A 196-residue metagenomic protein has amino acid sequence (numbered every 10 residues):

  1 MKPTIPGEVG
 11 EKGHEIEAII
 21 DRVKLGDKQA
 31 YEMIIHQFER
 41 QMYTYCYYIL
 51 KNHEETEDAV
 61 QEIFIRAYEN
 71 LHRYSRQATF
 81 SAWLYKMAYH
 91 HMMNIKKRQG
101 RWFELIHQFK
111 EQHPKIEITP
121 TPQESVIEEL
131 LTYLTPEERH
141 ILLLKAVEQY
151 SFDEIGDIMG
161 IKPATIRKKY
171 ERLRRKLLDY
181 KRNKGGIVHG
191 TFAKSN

Functional and structural regions predicted by a protein language model:
M1-K12, R22, F103, D157-G160 (+1 more regions): C-terminal edge and immediately downstream basic/flexible tail or linker adjoining helix-turn-helix-like DNA-binding
P3-G10, K24-M33, Y43-E62, P163 (+1 more regions): Short, charged helix-capping/linker segments at alpha-helix termini
K12-I16, N94, W102-L131: Internal acidic/polar
K24-L25, K51, E62-T79, R98-Q99: Sigma70-family region 2
Q37-R40, Y48-I49, L143-Y150: Short helix-capping/turn signature of helix-turn-helix
T44, D58-I65, E69, A78-H90: Structural recognition of an alpha-helix C-terminal capping motif at a helix-to-coil junction
H72-R76, K86-H107: Arg/Lys-rich amphipathic alpha helix in sigma70-family domain 2
T132-H140, E148-T165, K176-D179: Helix-turn-helix DNA-binding module
